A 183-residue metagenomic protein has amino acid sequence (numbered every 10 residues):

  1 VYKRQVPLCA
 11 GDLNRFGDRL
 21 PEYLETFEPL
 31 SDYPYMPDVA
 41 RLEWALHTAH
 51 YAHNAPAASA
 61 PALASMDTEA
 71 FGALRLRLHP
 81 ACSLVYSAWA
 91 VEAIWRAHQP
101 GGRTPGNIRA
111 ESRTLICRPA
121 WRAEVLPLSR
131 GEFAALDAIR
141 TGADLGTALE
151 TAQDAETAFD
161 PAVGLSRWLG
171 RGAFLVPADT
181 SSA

Functional and structural regions predicted by a protein language model:
V1-Y2: Short, small-residue-biased leader/transition segments that mark boundaries at the very start of proteins
V6-A123, P127: Hydrophobic packing positions characteristic of elongated beta-solenoid/beta-helix-type spike/fiber shafts
W121-A183: C-terminal structured interaction module
